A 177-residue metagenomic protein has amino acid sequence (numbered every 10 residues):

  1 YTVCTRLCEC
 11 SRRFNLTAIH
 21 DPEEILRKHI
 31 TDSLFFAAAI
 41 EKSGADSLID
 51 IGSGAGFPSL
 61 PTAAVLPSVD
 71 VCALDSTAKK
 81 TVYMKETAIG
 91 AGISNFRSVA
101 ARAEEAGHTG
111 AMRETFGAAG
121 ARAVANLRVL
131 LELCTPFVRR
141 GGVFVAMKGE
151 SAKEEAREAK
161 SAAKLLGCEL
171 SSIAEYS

Functional and structural regions predicted by a protein language model:
Y1-I49, K79-F96: Class I SAM-dependent transferase core
N15-A18, E24-I25, G56, T115 (+2 more regions): Residue-level preference for alpha-helix termini and adjacent loops
G52: Conserved glycine-centered beta->alpha loop in an early N-terminal alpha/beta scaffold
A55-S68: Conserved SAM-binding loop of SAM-dependent methyltransferases across substrates and taxa, primarily the Class I
S68-C72, S76-S177: S-adenosylmethionine
